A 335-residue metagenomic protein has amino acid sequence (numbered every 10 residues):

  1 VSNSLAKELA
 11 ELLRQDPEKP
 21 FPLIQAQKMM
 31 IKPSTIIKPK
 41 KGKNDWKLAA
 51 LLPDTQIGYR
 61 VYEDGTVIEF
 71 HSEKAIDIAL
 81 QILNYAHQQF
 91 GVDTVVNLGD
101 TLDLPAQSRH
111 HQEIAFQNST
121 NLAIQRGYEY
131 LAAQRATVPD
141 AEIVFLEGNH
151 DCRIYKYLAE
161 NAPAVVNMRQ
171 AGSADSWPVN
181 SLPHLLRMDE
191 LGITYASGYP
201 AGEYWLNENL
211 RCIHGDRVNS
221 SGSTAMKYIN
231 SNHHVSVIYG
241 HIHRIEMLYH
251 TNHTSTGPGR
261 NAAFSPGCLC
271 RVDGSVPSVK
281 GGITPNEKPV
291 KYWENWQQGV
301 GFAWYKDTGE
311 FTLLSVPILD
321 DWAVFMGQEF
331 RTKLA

Functional and structural regions predicted by a protein language model:
S2-A132: N-terminal active-site segment of His-dependent metallophosphoesterases
D54, D100, G148, G240-H241: Active-site glycine-centered loops adjacent to acidic/histidine catalytic or metal-binding residues that shape
I57, D103, D151, R217 (+1 more regions): Short active-site segment of divalent metal-dependent hydrolases/proteases that encodes the spacing between
R60-D64, L314-W322, M326-R331: Polar, enzyme-active/binding microenvironments
E63-T66, L104-G198: Active-site neighborhood of divalent metal-dependent phosphoester bond hydrolases
D93, A141, V235-S236: Conserved acidic residues
V95, I143-F145, A263: Hydrophobic/aromatic residues located in beta-strands of well-ordered beta-sheets within soluble catalytic
N97, N209-V316: Conserved beta-sheet core of the metallophosphoesterase superfamily
